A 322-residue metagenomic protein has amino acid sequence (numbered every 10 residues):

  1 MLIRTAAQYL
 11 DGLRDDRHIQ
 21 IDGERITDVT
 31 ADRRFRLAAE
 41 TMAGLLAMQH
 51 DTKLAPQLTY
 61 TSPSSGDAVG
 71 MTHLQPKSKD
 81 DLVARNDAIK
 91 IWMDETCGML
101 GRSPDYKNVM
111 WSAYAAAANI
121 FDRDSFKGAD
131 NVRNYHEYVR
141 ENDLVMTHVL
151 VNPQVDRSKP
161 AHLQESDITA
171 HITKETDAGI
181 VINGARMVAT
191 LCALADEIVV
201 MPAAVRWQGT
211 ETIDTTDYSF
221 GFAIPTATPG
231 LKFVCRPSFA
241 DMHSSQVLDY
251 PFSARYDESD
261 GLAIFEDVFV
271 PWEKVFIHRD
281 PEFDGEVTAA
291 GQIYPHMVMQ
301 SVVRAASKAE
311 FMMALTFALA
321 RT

Functional and structural regions predicted by a protein language model:
M1-R4, M146-A161: Short, basic/low-complexity N-terminal boundary segments at the transition from targeting/disordered tails
M1-S62: Acidic/polar, glycine-rich intrinsically disordered N-terminal extensions of enzymes
D16-I21, A289-M297, M313-A318: Short acidic (Asp/Glu) and glycine-rich catalytic loops that position anionic groups and cofactors
I21, T147-L150, V181-N183: General beta-strand structural signal in soluble alpha/beta enzymes
A47-M146, E197: Internal helix-loop-helix
F121, S125, R206, A320-T322: Inter-helical turn/loop segments and adjacent helix faces that build the functional surface of alpha-helical bundle
P153-R304: FAD-binding core of flavoproteins
S301-T322: Extended amphipathic alpha-helical segments enriched in small hydrophobics
